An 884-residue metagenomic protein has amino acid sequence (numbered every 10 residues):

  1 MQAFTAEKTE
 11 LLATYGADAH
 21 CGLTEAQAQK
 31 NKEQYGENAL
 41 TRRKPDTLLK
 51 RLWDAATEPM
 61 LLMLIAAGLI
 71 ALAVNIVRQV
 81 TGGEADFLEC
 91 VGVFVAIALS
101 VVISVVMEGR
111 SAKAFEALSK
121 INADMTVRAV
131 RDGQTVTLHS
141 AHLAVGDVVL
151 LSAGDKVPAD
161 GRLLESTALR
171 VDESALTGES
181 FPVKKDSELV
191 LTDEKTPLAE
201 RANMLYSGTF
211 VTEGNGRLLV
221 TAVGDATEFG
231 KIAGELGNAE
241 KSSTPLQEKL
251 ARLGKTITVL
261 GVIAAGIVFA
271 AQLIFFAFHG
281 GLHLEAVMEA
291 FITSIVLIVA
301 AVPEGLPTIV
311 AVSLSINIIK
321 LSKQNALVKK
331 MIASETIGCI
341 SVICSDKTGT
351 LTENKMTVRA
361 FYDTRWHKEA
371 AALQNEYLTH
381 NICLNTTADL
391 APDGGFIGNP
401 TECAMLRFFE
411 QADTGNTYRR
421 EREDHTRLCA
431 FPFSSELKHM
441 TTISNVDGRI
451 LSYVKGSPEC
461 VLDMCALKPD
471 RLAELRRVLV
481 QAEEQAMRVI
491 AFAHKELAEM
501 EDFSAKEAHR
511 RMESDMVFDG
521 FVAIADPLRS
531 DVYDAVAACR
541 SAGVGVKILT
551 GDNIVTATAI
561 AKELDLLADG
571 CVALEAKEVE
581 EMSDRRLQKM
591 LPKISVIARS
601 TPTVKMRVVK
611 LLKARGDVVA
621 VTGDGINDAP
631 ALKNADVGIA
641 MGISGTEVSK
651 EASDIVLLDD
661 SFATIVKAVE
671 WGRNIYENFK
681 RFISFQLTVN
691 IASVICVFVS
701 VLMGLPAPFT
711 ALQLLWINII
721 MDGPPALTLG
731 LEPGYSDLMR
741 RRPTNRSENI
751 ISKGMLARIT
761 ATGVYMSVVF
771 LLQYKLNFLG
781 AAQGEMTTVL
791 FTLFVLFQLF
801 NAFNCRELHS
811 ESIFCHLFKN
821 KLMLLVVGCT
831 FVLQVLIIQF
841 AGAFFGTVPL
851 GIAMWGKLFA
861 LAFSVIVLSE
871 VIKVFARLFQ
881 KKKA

Functional and structural regions predicted by a protein language model:
M1-P743, E748-I751, V764, K775 (+2 more regions): Conserved cytosolic headpiece of P-type ATPases
V80, R758-Q773, L796: Alpha-helical transmembrane segments of multi-pass integral membrane proteins
I720-M721, M766-S767, T788-A802: Generic alpha-helical transmembrane segments
Y774-Q783: Long hydrophobic segments that form regular secondary structure
